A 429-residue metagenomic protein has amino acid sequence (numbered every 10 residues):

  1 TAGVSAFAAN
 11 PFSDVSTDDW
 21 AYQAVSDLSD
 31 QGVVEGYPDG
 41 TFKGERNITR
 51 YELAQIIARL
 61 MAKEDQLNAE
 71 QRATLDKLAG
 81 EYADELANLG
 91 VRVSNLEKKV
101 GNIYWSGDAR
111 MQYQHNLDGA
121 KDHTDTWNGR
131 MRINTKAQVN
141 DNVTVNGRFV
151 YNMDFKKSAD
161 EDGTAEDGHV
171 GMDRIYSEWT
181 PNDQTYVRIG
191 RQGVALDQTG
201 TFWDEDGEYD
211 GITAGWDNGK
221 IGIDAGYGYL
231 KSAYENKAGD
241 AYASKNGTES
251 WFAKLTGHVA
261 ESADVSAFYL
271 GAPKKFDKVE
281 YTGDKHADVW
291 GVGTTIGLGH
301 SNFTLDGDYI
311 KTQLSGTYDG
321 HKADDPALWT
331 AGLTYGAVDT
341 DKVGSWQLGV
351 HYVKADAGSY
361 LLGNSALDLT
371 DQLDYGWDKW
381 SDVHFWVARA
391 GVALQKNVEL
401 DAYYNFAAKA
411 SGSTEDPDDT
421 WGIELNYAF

Functional and structural regions predicted by a protein language model:
A2-R110: N-terminal periplasmic/intermembrane-space "pro-region" immediately following the signal or transit peptide
P11-F12, D240, L369: Gram-negative and organellar
T17-D18, Y82, E166, W203 (+1 more regions): Charged, low-complexity surface patches
T41-N47, Q112-T126, K157-D167, T180 (+3 more regions): Outer-membrane beta-barrel pore domains
A83-Y104, A253, H258, A402-N405 (+2 more regions): Charged interaction patches that mediate protein-protein contacts
N102, D108-Q114, D122-G239, K245-S266 (+1 more regions): Outer membrane beta-barrel
